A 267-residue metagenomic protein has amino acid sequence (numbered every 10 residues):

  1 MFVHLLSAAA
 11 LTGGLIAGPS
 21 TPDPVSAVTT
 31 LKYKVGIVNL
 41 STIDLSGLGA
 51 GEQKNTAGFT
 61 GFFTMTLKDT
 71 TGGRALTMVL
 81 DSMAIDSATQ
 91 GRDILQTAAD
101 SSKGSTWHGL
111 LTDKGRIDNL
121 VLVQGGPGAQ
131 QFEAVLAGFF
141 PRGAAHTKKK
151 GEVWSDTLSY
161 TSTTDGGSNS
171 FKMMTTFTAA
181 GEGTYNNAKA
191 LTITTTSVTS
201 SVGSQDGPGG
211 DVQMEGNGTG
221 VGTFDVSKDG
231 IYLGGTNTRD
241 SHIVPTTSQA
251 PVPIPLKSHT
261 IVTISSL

Functional and structural regions predicted by a protein language model:
M1-L6: Bacterial N-terminal signal peptides that target proteins for export
A10-L15: Hydrophobic core
I16-L267: Signature of exported/secreted
